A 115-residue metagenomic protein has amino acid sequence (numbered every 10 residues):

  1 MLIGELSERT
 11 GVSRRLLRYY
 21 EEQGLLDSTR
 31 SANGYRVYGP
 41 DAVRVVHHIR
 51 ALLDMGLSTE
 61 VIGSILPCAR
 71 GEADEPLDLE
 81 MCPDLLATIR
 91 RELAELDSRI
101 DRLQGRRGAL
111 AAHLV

Functional and structural regions predicted by a protein language model:
M1-V12, L16: Polyanion-binding surface elements
L2-I3, P40-V115: Arg/Lys-rich, alpha-helical DNA-contact motif
L6-S7, Y20, I62: Short alpha-helical "recognition helix" segments of helix-turn-helix
R9, Q23, V37, D41: Residues within the alpha-helical elements of helix-turn-helix
L17-R18, I49: Short, hydrophobic-biased segments on the C-terminal half of alpha helices that form "recognition helices"
R18, E22, P67: Residue-level detection of the helix-turn-helix DNA-binding "recognition helix"
L26-N33, V37: Beta-hairpin "wing" of winged helix-turn-helix
